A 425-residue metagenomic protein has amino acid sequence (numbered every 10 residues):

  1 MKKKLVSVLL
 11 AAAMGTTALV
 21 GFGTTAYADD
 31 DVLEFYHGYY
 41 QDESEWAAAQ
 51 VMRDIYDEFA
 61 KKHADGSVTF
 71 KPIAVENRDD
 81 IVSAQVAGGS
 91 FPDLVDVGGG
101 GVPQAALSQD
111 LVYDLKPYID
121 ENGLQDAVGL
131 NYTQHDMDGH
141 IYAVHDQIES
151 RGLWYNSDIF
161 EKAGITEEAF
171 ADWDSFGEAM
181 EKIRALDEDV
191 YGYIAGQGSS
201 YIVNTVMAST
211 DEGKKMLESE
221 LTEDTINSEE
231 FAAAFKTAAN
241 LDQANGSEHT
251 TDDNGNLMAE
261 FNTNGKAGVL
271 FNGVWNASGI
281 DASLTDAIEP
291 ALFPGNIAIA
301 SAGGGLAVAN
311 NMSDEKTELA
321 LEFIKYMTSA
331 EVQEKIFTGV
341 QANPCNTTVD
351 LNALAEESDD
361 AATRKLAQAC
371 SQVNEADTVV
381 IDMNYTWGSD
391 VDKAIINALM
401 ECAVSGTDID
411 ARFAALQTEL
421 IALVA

Functional and structural regions predicted by a protein language model:
V6-L10, V20-Q104, Q109, E315 (+2 more regions): Conserved N-terminal structural module of periplasmic/extracytoplasmic solute-binding proteins
Y27, P103, V112, S278 (+1 more regions): Mature extracytoplasmic/periplasmic domains
A74, G98-R151, G177, E289 (+3 more regions): Hinge/lid segment of periplasmic solute-binding proteins
P92-D93, G123-I159, Y191, E289-A298 (+1 more regions): A structural signal for short loop-to-beta-strand junctions that line the ligand-binding cleft of periplasmic/secreted
D136, R364-E419: C-terminal capping/gating helix-and-loop segments adjacent to ligand/active sites or protein-protein/ligand interfaces
Y142-D146, R151, S175-E223, A267: Extracytoplasmic/periplasmic solute-binding protein
M180-K182, L221-T251: Glycine-centered hinge/linker elements that transmit conformational signals in sensory and ligand-binding systems
A287-V308, D359: Periplasmic-binding protein-like
